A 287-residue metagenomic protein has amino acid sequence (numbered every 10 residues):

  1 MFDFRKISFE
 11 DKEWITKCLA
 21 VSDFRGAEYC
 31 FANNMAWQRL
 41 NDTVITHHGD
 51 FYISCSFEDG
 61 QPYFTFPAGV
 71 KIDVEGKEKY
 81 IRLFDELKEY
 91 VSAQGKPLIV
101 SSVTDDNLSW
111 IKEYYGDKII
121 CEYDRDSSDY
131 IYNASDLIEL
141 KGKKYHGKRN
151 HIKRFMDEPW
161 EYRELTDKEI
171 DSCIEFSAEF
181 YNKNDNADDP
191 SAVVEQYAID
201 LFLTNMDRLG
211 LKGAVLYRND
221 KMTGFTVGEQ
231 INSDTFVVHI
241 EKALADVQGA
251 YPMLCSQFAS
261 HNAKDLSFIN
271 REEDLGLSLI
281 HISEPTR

Functional and structural regions predicted by a protein language model:
K12, C18-V44, Y162-L244: A conserved beta-strand-loop-helix scaffold within acyl/acetyltransferase catalytic domains
E28-I99, D106, Y217-V247: Conserved donor-binding loop and adjoining core beta-sheet/short helix segment in diverse acyl/aminoacyl transferases
K96-Y114, R125-D129: Short, glycine/charge-rich beta-strand/loop segments that flank catalytic centers and engage negatively charged groups
S101-L108, R271-L279: Conserved beta-strand-loop-alpha-helix junction that forms the acyl-donor binding cleft
G116-A187: Acyltransferase donor/substrate-recognition loop-hinge adjacent to the catalytic core
V237, F268-E272: Conserved active-site loop/cleft motifs that coordinate metal ions or position small ligands
L254-A263: A conserved acidic, glycine/proline-rich C-terminal tail/linker
I280-T286: Residue-level detector of conserved catalytic or cofactor/ligand-binding positions in enzyme active sites
